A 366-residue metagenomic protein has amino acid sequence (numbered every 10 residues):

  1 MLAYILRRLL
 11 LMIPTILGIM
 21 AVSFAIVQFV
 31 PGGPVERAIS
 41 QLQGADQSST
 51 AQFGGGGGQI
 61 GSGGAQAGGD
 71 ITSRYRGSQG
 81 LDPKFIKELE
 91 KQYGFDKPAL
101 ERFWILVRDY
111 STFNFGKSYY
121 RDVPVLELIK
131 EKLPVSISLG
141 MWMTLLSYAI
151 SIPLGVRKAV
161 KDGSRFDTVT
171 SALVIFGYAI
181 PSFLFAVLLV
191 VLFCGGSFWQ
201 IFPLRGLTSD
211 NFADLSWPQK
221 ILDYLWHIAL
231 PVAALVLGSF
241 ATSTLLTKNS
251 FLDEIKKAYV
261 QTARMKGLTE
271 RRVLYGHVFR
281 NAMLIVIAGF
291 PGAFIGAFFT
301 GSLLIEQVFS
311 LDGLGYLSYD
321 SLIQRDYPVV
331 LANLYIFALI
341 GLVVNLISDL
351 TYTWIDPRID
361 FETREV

Functional and structural regions predicted by a protein language model:
M1-A3, D96-E101, T112-L126, D162 (+3 more regions): Short, membrane-interfacial amphipathic segments enriched in basic
L2-A3, P134, W142, L146-F166 (+3 more regions): Alpha-helical transmembrane segments of integral membrane proteins, especially multi-pass inner/plasma-membrane
L6-M12, I16: N-terminal signal-anchor/signal peptide hydrophobic helix marking the start of the first transmembrane segment
M12, K132, S136, A172-I175 (+2 more regions): Residue-level signal for discrete positions within transmembrane alpha-helices of multi-pass small-molecule
I16, M20, F24-F29, F183 (+3 more regions): Membrane-embedded alpha-helical segments of multi-pass transporters/permeases
I16-A99, S197-K220: Hydrophobic alpha-helical transmembrane segments of membrane transport/permease proteins and related membrane-embedded
I26-F29, L173-G206, A234-V236, F240: Membrane-water interface segments at the C-terminal ends of transmembrane alpha-helices in multi-pass inner-membrane
G77-G80, K84-I152: An internal, D/E-rich "acidic patch" concept
